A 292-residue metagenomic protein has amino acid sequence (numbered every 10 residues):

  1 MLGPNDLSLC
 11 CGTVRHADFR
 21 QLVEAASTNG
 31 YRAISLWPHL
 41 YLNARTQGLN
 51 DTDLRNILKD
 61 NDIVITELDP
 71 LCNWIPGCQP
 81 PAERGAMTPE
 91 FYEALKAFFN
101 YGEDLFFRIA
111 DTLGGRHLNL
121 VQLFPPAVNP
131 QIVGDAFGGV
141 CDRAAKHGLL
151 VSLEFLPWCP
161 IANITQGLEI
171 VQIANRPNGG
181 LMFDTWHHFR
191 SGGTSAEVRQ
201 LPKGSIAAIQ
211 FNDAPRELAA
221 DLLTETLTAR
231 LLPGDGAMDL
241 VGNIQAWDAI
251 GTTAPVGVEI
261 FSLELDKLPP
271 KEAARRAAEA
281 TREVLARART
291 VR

Functional and structural regions predicted by a protein language model:
M1-A17: Boundary/entry segment of secreted carbohydrate-active catalytic domains
N5-D6, A33-I34, L68, D135-A237 (+1 more regions): Acidic/histidine-rich catalytic cores of soluble enzymes
T13-R15, P38-L40, L71-W74, Q122-P126 (+4 more regions): Active-site-proximal loop/turn and secondary-structure-junction residues that shape catalytic pockets, frequently
D18-S27, D60, I75-G180, A288-V291: Active-site acidic/histidine proton-transfer and metal-coordination neighborhood in alpha/beta enzyme cores
A26, I34, L58, A110 (+6 more regions): Conserved, mostly hydrophobic/aromatic
Y31, G114-G115, I206, T252-T253: A structural motif
S35-K59, P125: Glycine-rich, proline-tolerant flexible connector loops at the mouths of alpha/beta enzymes
L268-V291: C-terminal helical cap(s) of enzyme catalytic domains, especially alpha/beta-barrels
